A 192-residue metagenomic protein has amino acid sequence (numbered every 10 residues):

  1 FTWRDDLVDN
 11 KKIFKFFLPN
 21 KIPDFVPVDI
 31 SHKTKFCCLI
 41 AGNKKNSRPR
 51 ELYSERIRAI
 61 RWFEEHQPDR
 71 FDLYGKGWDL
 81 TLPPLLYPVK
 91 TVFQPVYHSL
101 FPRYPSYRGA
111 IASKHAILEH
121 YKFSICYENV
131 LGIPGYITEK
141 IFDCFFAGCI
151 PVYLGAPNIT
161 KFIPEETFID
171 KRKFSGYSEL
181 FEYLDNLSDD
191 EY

Functional and structural regions predicted by a protein language model:
F1-I169, E179, Y183, L187 (+1 more regions): Nucleotide-sugar donor-binding catalytic core of glycosyltransferases
F174-G176: Short, charged, surface-exposed loops that flank catalytic or proteolytic processing sites
